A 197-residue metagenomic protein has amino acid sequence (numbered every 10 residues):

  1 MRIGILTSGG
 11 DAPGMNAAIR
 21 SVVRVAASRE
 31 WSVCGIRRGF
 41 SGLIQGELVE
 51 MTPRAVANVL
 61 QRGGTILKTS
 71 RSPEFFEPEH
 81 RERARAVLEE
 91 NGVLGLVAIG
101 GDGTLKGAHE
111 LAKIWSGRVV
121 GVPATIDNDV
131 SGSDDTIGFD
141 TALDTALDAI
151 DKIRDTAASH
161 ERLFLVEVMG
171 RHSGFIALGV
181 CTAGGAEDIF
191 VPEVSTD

Functional and structural regions predicted by a protein language model:
M1-I44: N-terminal phosphate-binding or glycine-rich loops at protein starts, especially the Walker A/P-loop of NTPases
R2-G9, T65-S70, L94-A98, F164-E167: Short glycine-rich or small-residue beta-strand-to-loop segments that form or flank ligand, phosphate, metal/Fe-S
S8-D11, I36-S41, R71-S72, G101-T104 (+3 more regions): Short, ordered loop/turn segments at secondary-structure junctions
D11-V22, I44, P78-E82, L96-H109 (+2 more regions): Short glycine/serine/threonine-rich phosphate/pyrophosphate-binding segments that cradle anionic phosphate groups
R20-R29, V49-A55, E110-V120, T136-T141 (+1 more regions): A glycine- and small-aliphatic-rich helix-loop capping segment at beta-alpha/alpha-beta transitions that lines
V33, V87, G95-G100, K106-E110 (+3 more regions): Accessory alpha-helical/coil subdomains and C-terminal extensions that flank or cap enzyme catalytic cores
L43-A98, T104, I126, D135-D148: Glycine-rich oxoanion-binding loops at beta->alpha junctions
